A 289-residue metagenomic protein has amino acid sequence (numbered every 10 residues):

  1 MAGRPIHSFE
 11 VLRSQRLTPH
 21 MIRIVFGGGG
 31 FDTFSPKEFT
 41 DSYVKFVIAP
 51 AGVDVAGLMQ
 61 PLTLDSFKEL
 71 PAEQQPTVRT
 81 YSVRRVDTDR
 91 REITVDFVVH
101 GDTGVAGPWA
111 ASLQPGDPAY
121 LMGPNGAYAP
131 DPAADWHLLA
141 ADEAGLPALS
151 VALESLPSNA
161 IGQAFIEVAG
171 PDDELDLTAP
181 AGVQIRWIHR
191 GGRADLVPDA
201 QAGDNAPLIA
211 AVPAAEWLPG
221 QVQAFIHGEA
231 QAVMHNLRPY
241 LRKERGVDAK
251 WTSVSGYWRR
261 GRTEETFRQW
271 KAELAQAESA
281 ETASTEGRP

Functional and structural regions predicted by a protein language model:
M1-P289: Extended, composition-driven regions rather than compact fold-specific motifs
